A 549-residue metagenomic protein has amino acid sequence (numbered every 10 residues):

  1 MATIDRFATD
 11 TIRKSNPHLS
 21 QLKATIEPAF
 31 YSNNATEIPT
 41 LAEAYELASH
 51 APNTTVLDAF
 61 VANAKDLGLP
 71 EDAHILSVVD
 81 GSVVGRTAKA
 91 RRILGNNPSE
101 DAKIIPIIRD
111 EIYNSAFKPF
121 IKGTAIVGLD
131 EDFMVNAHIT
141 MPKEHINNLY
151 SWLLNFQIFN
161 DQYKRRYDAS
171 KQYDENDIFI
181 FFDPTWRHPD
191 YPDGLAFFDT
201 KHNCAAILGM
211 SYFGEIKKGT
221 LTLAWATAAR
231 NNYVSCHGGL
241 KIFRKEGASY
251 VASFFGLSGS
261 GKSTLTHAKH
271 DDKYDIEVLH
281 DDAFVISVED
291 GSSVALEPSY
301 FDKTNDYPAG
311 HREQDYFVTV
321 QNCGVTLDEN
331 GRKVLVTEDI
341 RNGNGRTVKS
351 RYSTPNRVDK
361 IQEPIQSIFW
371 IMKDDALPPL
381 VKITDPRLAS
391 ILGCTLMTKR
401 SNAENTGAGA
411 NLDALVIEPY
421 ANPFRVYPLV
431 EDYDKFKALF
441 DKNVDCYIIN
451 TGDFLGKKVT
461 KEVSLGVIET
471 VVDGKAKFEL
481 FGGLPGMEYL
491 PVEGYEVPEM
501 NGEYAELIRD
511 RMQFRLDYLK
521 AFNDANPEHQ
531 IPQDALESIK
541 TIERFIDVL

Functional and structural regions predicted by a protein language model:
M1-Q162: N-terminal accessory targeting/assembly segments
A2-A73, V78, G324-L549: Conserved NTP phosphate-binding and transfer environment spanning the P-loop NTPase/kinase superfamily
H138-P189, D193, D199-T200: Pre-ATPase regulatory/linker segments immediately N-terminal to the P-loop/RecA-like helicase/translocase core
E175-R230, S235: Charged, amphipathic alpha-helical linker segments immediately N-terminal to NTP-binding catalytic cores
K201, N232-S249: Phosphate-binding P-loop
E246-D272: Glycine-rich phosphate-binding P-loop
V251-S253, K269, D290-D306, K458-K475: Conserved, well-ordered active-site substructure
D275-T347: Conserved nucleotide-sensing/catalytic segment adjacent to the nucleotide-binding pocket in NTP-handling enzymes
